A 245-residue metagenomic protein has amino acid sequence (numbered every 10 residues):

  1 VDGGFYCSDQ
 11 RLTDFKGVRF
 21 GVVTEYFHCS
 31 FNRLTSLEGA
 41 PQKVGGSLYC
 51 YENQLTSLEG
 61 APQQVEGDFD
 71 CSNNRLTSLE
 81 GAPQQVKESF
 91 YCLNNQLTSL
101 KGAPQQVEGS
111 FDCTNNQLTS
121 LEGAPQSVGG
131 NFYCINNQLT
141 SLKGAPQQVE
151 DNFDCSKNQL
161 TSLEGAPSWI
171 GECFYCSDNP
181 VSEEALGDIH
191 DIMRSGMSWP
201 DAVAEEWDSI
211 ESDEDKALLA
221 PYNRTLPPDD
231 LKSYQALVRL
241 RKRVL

Functional and structural regions predicted by a protein language model:
V1, D14, V23-E25, M193 (+3 more regions): Generic detection of intrinsically disordered/low-complexity segments and helix-coil linkers/edges
V1-L12, R19-R33, V44-L55, V65-L76 (+6 more regions): Concave beta-strand-loop units of leucine-rich repeat
Q10, N32, N74, M193 (+2 more regions): Short, intrinsically disordered low-complexity segments
F15-V18, L37-A40, L58-A61, L79-A82 (+5 more regions): Canonical leucine-rich repeat
V22, F27, T56-L58, T98 (+5 more regions): Residue-level detector of solvent-exposed, low-hydrophobicity positions
F153-A220: Leucine-rich solenoid repeat scaffolds
D208-L245: Cullin-RING E3 adaptor/co-adaptor recruitment helices
